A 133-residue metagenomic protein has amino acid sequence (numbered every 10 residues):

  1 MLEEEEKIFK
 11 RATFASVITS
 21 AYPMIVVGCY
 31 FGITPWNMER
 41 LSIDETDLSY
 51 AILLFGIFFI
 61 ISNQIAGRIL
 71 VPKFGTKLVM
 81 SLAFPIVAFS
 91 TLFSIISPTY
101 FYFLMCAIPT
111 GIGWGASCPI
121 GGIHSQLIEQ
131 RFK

Functional and structural regions predicted by a protein language model:
E5-I33, I108-P109: Pair of pore-lining "gating" transmembrane helices in MFS-fold secondary transporters
G28, F55-Q64: Residue-level signature of mid-helix packing/kink "hotspots" within the transmembrane helices of 12-pass Major
T34, I43-I52: Juxtamembrane helix-start elements in MFS-like secondary transporters
S42, F74, I96-F101: Helix-breaking motifs and short loop linkers at transmembrane-helix boundaries and internal kinks in secondary membrane
S62-G75: Helix-to-loop junctions at the C-terminal end of transmembrane segments in multipass secondary transporters
L78-L92: Structural signature of the two symmetry-related core transmembrane helices
S90, F101-A116: Hydrophobic core of transmembrane alpha-helices in multi-pass small-molecule transporters, especially MFS/SLC-type
A116-E129: Intracellular juxtamembrane helix-capping segments at the cytosolic ends of symmetry-related transmembrane helices
